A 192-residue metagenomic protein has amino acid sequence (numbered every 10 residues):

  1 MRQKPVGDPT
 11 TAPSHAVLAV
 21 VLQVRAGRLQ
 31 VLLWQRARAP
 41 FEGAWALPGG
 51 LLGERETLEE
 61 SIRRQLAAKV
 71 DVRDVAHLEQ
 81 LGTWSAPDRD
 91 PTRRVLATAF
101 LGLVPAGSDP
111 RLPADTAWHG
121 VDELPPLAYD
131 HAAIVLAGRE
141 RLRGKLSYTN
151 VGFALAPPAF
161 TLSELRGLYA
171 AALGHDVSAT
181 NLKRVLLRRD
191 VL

Functional and structural regions predicted by a protein language model:
M1-P5: Short Pro/Gly-enriched beta-strand edge/turn motifs at strand-loop
G7-W45: N-terminal strand-loop-strand
T10, W84-V95: Acidic pyrophosphate-coordinating catalytic loop
Q30-V31, Q35-R38, E42, G49 (+4 more regions): Short, His- and charge-rich active-site/binding loops that engage polyanionic ligands
L47-E79, F100, L165: The catalytic Nudix box helix
S61, A68-V72, L136, N150 (+1 more regions): Flexible, compositionally biased loop and terminal segments
A99-G102, P110-L146, L155-L168, N181-V191: NUDIX/MutT-family hydrolases
G167-D176: Short helix-coil junctions and helix-kink-helix linkers
